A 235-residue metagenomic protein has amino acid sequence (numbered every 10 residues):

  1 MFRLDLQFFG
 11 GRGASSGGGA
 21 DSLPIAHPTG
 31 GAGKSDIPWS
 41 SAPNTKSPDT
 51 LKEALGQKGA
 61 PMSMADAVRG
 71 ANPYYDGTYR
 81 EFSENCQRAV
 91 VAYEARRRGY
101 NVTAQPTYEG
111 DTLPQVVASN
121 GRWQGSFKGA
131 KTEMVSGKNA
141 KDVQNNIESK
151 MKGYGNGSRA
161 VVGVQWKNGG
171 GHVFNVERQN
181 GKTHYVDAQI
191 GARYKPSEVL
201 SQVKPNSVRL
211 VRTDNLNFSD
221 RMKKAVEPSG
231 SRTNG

Functional and structural regions predicted by a protein language model:
M1-G11: Intrinsically disordered, compositionally biased low-complexity regions
L6, V90-V91, V102, F174-V176 (+1 more regions): Generic hydrophobic secondary-structure signal
F9-N156, Q165-K167, R212-F218, K223-G235: Glycine-rich short-loop/terminal segments
R159-V186: Catalytic nucleophile-His microenvironment captured as a short glycine-rich beta-strand/loop that brackets
E177-D220: A short, surface-exposed interaction/processing loop segment used at functional sites
